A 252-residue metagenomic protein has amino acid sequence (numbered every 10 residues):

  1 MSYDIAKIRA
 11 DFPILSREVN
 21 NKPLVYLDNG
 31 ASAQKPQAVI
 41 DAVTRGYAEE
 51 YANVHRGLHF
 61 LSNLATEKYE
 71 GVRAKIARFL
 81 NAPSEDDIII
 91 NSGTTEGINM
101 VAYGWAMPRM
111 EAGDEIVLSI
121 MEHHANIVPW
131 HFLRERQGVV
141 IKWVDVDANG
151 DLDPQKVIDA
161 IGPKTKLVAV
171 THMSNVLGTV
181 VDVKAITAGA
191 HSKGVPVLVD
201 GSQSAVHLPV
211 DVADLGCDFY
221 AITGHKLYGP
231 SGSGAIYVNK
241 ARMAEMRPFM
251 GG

Functional and structural regions predicted by a protein language model:
M1-G252: Pyridoxal 5′-phosphate
